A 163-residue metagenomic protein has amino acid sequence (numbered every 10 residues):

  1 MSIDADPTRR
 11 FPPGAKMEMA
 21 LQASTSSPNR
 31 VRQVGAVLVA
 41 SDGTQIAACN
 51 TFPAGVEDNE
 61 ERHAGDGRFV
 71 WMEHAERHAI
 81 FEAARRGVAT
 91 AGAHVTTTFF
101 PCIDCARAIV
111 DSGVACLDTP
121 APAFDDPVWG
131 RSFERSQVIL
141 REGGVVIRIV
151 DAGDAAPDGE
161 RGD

Functional and structural regions predicted by a protein language model:
M1-D163: Zinc-dependent deaminase catalytic domain
